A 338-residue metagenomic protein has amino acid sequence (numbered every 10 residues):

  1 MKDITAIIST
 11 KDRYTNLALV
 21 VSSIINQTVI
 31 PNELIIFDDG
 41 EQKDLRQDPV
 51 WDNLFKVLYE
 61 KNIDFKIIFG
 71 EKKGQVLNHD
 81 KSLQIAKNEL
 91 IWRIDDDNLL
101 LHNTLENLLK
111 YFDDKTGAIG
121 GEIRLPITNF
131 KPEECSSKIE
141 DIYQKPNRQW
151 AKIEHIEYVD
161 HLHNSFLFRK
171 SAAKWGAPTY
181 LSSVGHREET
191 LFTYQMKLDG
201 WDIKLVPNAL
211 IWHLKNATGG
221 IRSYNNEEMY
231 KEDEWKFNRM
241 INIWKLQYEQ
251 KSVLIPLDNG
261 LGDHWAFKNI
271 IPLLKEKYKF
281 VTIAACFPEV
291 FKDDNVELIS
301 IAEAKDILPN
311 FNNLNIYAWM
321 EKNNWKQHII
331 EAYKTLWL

Functional and structural regions predicted by a protein language model:
R13-N26: Short, well-formed alpha-helical segments that are part of the catalytic scaffolds of diverse glycosyltransferases
I25-I68: Acidic donor-binding segment of Leloir-type glycosyltransferases
G70-A86: Glycine-rich, basic loop-to-helix element that forms the pyrophosphate-binding segment of sugar-nucleotide handling
V76, R148-F168: A recurrent flexible, glycine/aromatic-enriched loop bordering the glycosyltransferase active site that acts as
E89-D97: Short beta-strand-to-loop acidic/aromatic patch adjacent to the donor-nucleotide binding site
L105-S136: Conserved donor NDP-sugar-binding/catalytic core segment of glycosyltransferases
G185-F192: Acidic donor-binding loop at a coil-to-helix junction in glycosyltransferase catalytic cores that engages
Y248-L338: Catalytic machinery of carbohydrate-active enzymes, primarily nucleotide-sugar-dependent glycosyltransferases
